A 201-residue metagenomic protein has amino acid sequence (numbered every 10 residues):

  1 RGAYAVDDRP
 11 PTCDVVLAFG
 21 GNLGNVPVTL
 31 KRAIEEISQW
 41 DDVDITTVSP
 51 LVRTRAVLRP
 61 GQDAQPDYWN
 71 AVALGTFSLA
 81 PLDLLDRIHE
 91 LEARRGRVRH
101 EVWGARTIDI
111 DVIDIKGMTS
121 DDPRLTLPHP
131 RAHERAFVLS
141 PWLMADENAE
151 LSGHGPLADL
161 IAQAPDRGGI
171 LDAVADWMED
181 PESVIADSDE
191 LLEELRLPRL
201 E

Functional and structural regions predicted by a protein language model:
R1-I34, D42-V43: Extended accessory regions or peripheral subdomains of proteins
Y4, V57-W69, L82-E201: Flexible, gly/pro- and Lys/Arg-enriched active-site loops
D7-G20, V52-L58, L79-D86: Short N-terminal helix-initiation segments at or just after the protein's N-terminus
D14-V16, N70-V72, I113: Residues embedded in well-ordered beta-strands
G21, A73-F77, D114-G117: Short beta-strand-to-loop capping motifs
N22-N25, A80, A145: Glycine-/small-residue-rich active-site loops that bind phosphorylated ligands and cofactors
R32, I37-A80: Short, surface-exposed acidic-centric catalytic microdomains
